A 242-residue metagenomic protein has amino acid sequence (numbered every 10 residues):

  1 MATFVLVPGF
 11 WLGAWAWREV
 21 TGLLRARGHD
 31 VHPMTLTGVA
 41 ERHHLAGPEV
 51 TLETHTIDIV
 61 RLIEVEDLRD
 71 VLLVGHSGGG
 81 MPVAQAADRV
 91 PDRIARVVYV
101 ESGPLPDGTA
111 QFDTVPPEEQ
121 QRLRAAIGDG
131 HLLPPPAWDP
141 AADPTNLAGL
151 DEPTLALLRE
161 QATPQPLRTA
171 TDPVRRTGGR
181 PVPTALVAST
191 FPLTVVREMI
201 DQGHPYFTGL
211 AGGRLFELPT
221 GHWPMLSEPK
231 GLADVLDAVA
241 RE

Functional and structural regions predicted by a protein language model:
G9-L12, H76-S77: Active-site glycine-rich loops that stabilize anionic/oxyanionic intermediates across multiple enzyme folds
T21-H44: Conserved alpha/beta-hydrolase
L36-V71, D88-R89, Q111-P117: Active-site loop/oxyanion-hole signature of alpha/beta-hydrolase fold enzymes
V74-G79, V83: Gly/Ala-rich beta-loop-alpha elbow adjacent to hydrolase catalytic centers
D88, R93-I94, V98-P140, P144 (+1 more regions): Flexible "cap/lid" loop of the alpha/beta hydrolase fold
L157-T177: Active-site nucleophile elbow and catalytic-triad environment of alpha/beta-hydrolase enzymes
T190-W223, A238-V239: Conserved loop-alpha-helix segment in the C-terminal half of the alpha/beta-hydrolase fold that carries the catalytic
L226-A240: Post-His helix in hydrolase/transferase enzymes
